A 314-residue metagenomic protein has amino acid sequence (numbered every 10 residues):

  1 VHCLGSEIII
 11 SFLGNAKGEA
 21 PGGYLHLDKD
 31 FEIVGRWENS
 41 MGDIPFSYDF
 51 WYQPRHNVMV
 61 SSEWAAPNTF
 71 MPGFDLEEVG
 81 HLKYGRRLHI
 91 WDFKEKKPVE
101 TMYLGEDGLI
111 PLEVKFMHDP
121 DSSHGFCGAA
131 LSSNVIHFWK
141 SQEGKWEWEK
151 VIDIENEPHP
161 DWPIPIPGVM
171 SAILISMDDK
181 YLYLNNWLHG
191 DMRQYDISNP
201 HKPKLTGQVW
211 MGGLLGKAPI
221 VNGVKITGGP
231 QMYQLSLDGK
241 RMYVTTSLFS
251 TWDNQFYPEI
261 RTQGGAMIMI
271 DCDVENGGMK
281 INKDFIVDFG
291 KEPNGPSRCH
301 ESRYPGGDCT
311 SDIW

Functional and structural regions predicted by a protein language model:
V1-L4, W51-N57, E113-D121, P165-D178 (+2 more regions): Structural signature of eukaryotic scaffold interfaces centered on beta-propeller domains
V1-P54: Asp-box/WD-like beta-propeller blade repeats and closely related beta-sheet repeat scaffolds
S11-A20, S62-K83, G128, V135-F138 (+1 more regions): Short, conserved, GDST-rich strand-edge loop motifs in beta-rich repeat architectures
A20, F46-Y48, Y84, I110-L112 (+3 more regions): Beta-rich catalytic cores
D30-F31, I90-K96, H137-E149, Q194-T206 (+2 more regions): Short loop/turn segments immediately following beta-strands, especially the blade-tip and inter-blade linker loops
W37-P45, P98-L109, W146-I166, T206-I226 (+1 more regions): Surface-exposed loop and turn segments in beta-propeller and other repeat-based domains that flank or scaffold
S122-K140, P163-E259: Loop/turn-rich, solvent-exposed surfaces of beta-rich toroidal or solenoidal domains
Y233-W314: Blade-level signature of beta-propeller repeat domains, shared across WD40, Kelch, NHL, RCC1 and BNR/Asp-box propellers
